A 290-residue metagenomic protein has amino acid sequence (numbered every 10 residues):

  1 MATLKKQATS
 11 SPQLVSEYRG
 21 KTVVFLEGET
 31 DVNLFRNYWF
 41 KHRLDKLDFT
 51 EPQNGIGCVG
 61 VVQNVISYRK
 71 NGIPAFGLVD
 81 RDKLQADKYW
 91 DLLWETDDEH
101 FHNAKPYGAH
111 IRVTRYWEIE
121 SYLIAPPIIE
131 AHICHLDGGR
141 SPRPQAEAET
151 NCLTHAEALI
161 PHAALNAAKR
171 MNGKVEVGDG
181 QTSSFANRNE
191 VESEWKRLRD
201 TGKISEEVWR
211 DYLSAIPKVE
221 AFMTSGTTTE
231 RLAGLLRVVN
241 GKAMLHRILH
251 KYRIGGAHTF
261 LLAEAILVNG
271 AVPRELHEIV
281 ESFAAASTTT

Functional and structural regions predicted by a protein language model:
M1-T290: Acidic, divalent-metal-binding catalytic cores of TOPRIM and closely related two-metal-ion phosphodiester/pyrophosphate
